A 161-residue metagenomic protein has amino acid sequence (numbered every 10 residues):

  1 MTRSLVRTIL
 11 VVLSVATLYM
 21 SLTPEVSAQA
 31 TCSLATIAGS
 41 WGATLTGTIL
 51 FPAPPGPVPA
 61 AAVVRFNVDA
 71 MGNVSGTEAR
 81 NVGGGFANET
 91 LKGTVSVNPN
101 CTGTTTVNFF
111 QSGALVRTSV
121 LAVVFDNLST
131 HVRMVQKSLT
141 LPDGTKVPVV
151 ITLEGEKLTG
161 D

Functional and structural regions predicted by a protein language model:
M1-R7: Positively charged n-region of N-terminal signal peptides that target proteins for export
R7-I9, T36: Short helix-onset patch at the extreme N-terminus, typifying the N->h transition of secretory signal peptides
I9-S21: Bacterial N-terminal signal peptides
P24-D161: Mature soluble binding/inhibitory domains
